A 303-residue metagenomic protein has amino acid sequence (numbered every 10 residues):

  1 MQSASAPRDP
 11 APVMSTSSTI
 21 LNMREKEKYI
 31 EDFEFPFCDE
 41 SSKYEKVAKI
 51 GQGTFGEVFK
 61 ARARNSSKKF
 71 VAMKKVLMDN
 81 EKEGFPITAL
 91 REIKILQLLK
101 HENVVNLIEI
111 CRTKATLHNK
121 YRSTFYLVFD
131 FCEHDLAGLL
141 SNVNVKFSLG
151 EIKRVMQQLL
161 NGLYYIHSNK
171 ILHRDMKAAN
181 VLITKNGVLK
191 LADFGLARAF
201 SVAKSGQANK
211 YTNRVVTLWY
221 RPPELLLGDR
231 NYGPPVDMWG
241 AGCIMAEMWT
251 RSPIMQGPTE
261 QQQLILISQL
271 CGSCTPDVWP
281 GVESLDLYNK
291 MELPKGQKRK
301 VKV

Functional and structural regions predicted by a protein language model:
E57: Conserved N-lobe ATP-binding subsite of Hanks-type protein kinase domains, especially the beta3 VAIK lysine
F70, K75-K100, A115-H118: Conserved N-lobe beta3->alphaC-helix segment of eukaryotic protein kinase catalytic domains
K100-C111: Conserved HxN/HPN-centered segment at the entrance to the catalytic loop of eukaryotic protein kinase-like domains
K114-D130, A137-G138: A conserved loop-to-beta-strand element in the N-lobe of protein kinase catalytic cores that borders the ATP-binding
V155-M156: Activation segment signature within eukaryotic-like protein kinase domains
H167-T184: Catalytic-loop of the protein kinase fold
L196-R198: Activation segment
C274-V303: C-terminal lobe substrate-recognition/regulatory segment of protein kinase catalytic domains
